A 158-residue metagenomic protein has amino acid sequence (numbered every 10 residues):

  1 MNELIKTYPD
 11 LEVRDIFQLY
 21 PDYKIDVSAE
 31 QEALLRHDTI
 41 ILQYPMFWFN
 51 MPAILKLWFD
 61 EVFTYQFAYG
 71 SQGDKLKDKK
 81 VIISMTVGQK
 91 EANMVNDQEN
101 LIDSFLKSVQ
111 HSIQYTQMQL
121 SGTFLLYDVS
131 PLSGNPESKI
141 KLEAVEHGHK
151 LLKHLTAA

Functional and structural regions predicted by a protein language model:
M1-Y69, L106, E146-A158: N-terminal beta1-alpha1-beta2 submodule of the flavodoxin-like/Rossmannoid cofactor-binding fold
N2-Y8, Q110-A158: Glycine-rich phosphate/pyrophosphate-binding loop and the adjoining helix
E12-R14, I41, I82-S84, S121-F124: Hydrophobic/aromatic beta-strand patches that form the interior of the parallel beta-sheet core in alpha/beta enzyme
L19, G88-A92, D128-L132: A short, flexible beta-alpha/helix-coil linker loop
I25-D26, V95-Q98, N135-K139: Short, solvent-exposed loop/turn segments at secondary-structure boundaries
M46, N100, K139-L142: Short, surface-exposed alpha-helical recognition segments that flank or form part of ligand/macromolecule-binding
Q72-D74: Rossmann-like NAD(P)(H) cofactor-binding subdomain of soluble oxidoreductases
K77-S121: Short, glycine-/small-residue-rich phosphate/pyrophosphate-handling segment
